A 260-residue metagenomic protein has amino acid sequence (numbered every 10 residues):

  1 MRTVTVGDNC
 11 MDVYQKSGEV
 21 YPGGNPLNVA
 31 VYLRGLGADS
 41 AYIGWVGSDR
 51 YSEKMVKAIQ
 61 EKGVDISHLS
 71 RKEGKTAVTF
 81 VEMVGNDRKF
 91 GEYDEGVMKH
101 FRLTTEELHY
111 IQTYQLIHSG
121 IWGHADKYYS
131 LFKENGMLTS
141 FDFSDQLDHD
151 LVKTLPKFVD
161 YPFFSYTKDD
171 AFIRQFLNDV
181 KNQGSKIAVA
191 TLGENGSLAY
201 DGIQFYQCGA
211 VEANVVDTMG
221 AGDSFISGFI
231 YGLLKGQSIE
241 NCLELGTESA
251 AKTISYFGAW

Functional and structural regions predicted by a protein language model:
M1-V4, A58-E61, I66-R71, V84-Y206: Ribokinase/PfkB-type carbohydrate-kinase core domain
R2-T3, N9-M11, Q15-T79, V84-G85: Substrate-binding N-lobe of the ribokinase-like
D8-N9, S224: Active-site metal-binding loops of divalent metal-dependent hydrolases
G23, W45, S119, F141-D142 (+3 more regions): Thr-Gly-centered strand-to-loop micro-motif
N25, V29, E106, Y128 (+1 more regions): Conserved sugar-transfer catalytic core signal across GT-A, GT-B, and GT-C glycosyltransferases
Y32, A58, L131, G228 (+1 more regions): Rossmann-fold NAD(P)-dependent oxidoreductase module
L177-W260: Conserved phosphate-binding/catalytic region of the ribokinase-like
